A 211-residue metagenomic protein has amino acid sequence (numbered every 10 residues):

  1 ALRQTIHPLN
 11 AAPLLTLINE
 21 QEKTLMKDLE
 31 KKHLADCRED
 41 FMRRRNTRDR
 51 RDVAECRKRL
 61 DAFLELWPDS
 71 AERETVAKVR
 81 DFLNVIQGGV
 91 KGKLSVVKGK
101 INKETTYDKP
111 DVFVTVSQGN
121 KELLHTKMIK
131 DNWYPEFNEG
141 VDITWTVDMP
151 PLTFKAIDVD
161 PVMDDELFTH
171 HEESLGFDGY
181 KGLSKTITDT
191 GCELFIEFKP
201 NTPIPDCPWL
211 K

Functional and structural regions predicted by a protein language model:
L2-L25, R50, D61-V79, D131 (+1 more regions): Short solvent-exposed coil/turn linkers within tandem alpha-helical repeat scaffolds
Q21-R43, R80-K91: Alpha-helical linker/edge segments of TPR/alpha-solenoid repeat scaffolds and analogous pre-/post-domain helices
R43-D52: Short coil/turn connectors between adjacent alpha-helices in alpha-solenoid helical repeat scaffolds
D81-F113, T202-K211: C2/C2-like lipid-binding beta-sandwich modules
K103-G191: Peripheral membrane lipid-binding modules
S184-K211: Compositionally biased low-complexity segments at domain edges in trafficked proteins and select soluble regulators
